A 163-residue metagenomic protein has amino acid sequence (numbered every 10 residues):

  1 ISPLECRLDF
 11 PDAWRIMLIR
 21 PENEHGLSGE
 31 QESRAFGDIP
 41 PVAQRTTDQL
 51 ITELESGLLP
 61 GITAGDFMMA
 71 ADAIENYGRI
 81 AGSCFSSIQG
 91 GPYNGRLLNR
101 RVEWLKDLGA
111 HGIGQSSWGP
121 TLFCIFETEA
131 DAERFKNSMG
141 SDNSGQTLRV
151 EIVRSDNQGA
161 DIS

Functional and structural regions predicted by a protein language model:
I1-H111, I125-S163: ATP-dependent small-molecule kinase catalytic core of the GHMP/sugar-kinase superfamily and closely related
P120: Conserved glycine-rich beta-strand-loop-beta hairpin in the small C-terminal domain of fold type I
